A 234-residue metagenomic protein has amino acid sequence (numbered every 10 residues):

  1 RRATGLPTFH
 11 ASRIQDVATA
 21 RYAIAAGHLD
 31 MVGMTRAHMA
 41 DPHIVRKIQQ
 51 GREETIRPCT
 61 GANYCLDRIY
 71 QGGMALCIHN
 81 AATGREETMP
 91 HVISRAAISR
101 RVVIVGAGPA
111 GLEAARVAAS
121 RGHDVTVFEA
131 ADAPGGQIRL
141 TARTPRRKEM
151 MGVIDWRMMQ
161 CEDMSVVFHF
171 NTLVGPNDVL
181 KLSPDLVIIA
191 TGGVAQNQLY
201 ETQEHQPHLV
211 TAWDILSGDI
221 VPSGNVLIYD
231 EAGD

Functional and structural regions predicted by a protein language model:
R1-V105, P109, E113-S120, D124-V125 (+4 more regions): Flavin-dependent oxidoreductase catalytic cores
H28, C161-F168, H205-H208: A short helix-to-beta-strand connector/capping loop
L29, P184-D185: Local beta-strand N-terminus motif with an aromatic residue
H91-S94, S99-R100, L140-G152, T211-G218 (+1 more regions): Short, contiguous acidic/charged loop-to-helix segments that flank catalytic cores in large enzymes
S99-V127, H169-S183, T191-D234: Rossmann-like dinucleotide/flavin-binding elements
G136-L182: N-terminal Rossmann-like dinucleotide/flavin-binding domain of flavoprotein oxidoreductases that bind FAD/FMN
I188: N-terminal Rossmann-like NAD(P) cofactor-binding module of classical short-chain dehydrogenase/reductase
